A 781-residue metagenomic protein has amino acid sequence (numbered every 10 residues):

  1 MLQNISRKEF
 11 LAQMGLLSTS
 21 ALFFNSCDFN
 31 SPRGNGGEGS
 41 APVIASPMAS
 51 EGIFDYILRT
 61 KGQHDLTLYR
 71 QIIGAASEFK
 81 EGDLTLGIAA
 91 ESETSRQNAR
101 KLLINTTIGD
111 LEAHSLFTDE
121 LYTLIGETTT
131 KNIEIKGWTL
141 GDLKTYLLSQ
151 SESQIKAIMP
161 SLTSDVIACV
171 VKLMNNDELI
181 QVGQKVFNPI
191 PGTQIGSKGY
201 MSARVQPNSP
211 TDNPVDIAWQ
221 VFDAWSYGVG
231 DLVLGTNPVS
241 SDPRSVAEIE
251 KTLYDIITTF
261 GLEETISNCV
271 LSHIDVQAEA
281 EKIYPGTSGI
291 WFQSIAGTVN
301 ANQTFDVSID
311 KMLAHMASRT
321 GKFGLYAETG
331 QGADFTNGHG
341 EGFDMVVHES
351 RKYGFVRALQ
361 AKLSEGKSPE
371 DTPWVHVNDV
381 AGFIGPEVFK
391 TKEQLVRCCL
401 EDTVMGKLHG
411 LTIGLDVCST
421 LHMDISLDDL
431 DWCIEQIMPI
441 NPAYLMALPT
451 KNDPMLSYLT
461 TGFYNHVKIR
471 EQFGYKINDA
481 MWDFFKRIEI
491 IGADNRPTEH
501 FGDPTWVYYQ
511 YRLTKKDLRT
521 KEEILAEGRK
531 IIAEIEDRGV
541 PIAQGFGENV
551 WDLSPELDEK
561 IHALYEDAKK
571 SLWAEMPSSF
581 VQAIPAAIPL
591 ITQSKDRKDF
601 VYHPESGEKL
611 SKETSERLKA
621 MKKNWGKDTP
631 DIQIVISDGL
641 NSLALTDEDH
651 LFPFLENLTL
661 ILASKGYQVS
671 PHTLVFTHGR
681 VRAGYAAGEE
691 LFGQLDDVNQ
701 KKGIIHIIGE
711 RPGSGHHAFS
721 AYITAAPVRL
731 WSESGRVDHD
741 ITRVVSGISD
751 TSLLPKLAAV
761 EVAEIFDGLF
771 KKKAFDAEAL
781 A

Functional and structural regions predicted by a protein language model:
L2-Q3, E9-N30: N-terminal export signals
G39-V186, T514-I532: Long, compositionally biased, glycine/small-hydrophobic-enriched stretches that function as flexible linkers, tethers
L179-V182, Y200-A203, F546-W625: N-terminal low-complexity, intrinsically disordered segments
F187-S209, G330-G338, L415: N-terminal small/glycine-rich loop or linker at the start of catalytic domains across soluble metabolic enzymes
S202-D216, T420-S426: Active-site mouth loops of central-metabolism enzymes
V246-V270, H315-M316, V396, L400-H409: Alpha-helix-loop-beta-strand connector modules within alpha/beta enzyme cores
E281-K282, G286-I434, I440, M446-L448: Catalytic alpha/beta core domains of metabolic enzymes, predominantly
A361, E365, P369, G709-A781: C-terminal functional extensions of proteins
